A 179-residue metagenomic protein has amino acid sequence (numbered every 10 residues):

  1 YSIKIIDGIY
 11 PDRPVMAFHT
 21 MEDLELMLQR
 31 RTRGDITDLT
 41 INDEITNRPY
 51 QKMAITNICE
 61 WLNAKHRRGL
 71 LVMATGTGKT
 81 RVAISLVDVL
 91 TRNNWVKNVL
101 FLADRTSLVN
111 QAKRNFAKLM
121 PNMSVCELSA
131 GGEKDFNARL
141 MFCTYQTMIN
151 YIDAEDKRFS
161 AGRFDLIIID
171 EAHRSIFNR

Functional and structural regions predicted by a protein language model:
Y1-N98, S107, Q111-M123, F136-L140 (+2 more regions): ATP-dependent helicase/translocase motor core
E22-L28, G131-E133, E171-I176: Short C-terminal domain-edge/linker segments immediately following a structured domain
A74, A103, E171: Conserved residues at beta->alpha junctions
L102-T106, S129-G131: A short hydrophobic beta-strand->loop->alpha-helix junction that borders the nucleotide-binding pocket of P-loop NTPases
V125-D135: Short acidic low-complexity segments
I149-A154, S160-R179: Signature of the SF2 helicase/ATPase Hel1-core->accessory helical subdomain module
